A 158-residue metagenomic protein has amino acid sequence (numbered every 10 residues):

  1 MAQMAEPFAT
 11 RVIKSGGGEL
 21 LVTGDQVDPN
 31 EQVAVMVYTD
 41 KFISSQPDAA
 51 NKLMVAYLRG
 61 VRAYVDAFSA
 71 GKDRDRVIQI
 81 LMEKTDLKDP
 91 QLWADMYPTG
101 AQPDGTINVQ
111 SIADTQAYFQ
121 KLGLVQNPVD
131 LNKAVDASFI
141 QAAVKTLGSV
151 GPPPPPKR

Functional and structural regions predicted by a protein language model:
M1-A5, L20-L21: Paired acidic/hydrophobic, glycine-rich loop segments that form the ligand-binding mouth/hinge of periplasmic-binding
P7-R11, Q26-P29, F42-I43: Solvent-exposed loop/turn segments at secondary-structure junctions within structured extracellular/periplasmic domains
R11-D25: Ligand-binding "clamshell"
G16-E19, V35, D86: N-terminal secretory/targeting leader peptides
D25-Q32, K84: A glycine-rich, aromatic-flanked flexible loop/lid motif
V33-D48: A bilobed periplasmic-binding-protein/Venus flytrap-type ligand-binding module shared by bacterial periplasmic
S44-Q126: Secondary-structure end/capping motifs
Q116-R158: Conserved C-terminal helix/tail region of periplasmic/extracytoplasmic solute-binding proteins
